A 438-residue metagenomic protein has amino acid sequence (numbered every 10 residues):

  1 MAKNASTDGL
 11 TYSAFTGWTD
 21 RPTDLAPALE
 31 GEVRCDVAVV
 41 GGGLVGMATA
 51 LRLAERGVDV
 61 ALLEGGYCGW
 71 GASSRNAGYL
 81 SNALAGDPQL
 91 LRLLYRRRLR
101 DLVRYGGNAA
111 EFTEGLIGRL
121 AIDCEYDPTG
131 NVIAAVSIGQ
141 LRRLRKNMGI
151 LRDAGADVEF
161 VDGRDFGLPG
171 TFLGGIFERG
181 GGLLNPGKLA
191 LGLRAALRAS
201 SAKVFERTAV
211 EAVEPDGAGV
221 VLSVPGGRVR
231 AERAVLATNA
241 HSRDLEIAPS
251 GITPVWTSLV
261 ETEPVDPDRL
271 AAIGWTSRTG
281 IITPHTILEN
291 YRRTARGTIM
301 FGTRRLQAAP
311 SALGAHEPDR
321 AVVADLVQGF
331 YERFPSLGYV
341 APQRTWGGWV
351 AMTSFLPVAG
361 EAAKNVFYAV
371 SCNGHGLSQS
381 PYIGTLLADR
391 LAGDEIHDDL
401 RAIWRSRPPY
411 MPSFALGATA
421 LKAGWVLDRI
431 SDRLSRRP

Functional and structural regions predicted by a protein language model:
M1-V37: Extreme N-terminal leader/targeting segments of oxidoreductases
V37-L62: N-terminal Rossmann-like FAD-binding beta1-loop-alpha1 element of flavoenzymes
E55-R75: Glycine-rich FAD pyrophosphate-binding loop
R75-Y105: Glycine-rich active-site loop/strand segments that organize a redox cofactor
L94-A196: Rossmann-like flavin
E111, R119-D127, V210-A212, A218 (+2 more regions): Active-site substrate-recognition segment that forms the wall of the catalytic cavity or substrate channel
I150-A154, G175-E232: Helical element adjacent to the flavin cofactor pocket in flavoenzyme catalytic cores
A309-R429: C-terminal catalytic lobe of FAD-dependent flavoproteins
